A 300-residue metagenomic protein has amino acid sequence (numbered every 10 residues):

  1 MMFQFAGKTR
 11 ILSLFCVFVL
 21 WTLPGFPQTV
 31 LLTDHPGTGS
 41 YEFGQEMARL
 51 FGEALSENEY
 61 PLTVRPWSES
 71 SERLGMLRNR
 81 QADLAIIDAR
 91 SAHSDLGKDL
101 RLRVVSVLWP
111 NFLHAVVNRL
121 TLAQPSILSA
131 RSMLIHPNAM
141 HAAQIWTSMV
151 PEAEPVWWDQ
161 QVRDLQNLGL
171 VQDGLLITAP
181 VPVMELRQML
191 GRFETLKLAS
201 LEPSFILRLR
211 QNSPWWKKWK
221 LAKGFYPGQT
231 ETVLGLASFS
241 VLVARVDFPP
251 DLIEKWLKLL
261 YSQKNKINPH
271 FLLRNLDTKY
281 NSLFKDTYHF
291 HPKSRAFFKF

Functional and structural regions predicted by a protein language model:
M2-S13: Bacterial N-terminal signal peptides that target proteins for export
S13-T22: Bacterial N-terminal signal peptides
Q28-A54, N111-D164, L170, Y288 (+1 more regions): Bilobed "Venus flytrap"/periplasmic-binding protein-like clamshell domains and structurally analogous long
Q28-L84, Q229-T230: Extracytoplasmic small-molecule ligand-binding "clamshell" domains of the periplasmic binding protein/Venus flytrap
E59, E69-E72, N79, D99-L102 (+4 more regions): Extracytoplasmic
A89-A92, L120-T121, A143-T147, E152-V241 (+1 more regions): Pocket-lining segment of extracytoplasmic ligand-binding domains
K98-L108, F225-L234: A structural signal for short loop-to-beta-strand junctions that line the ligand-binding cleft of periplasmic/secreted
G174-G191, L198, W215, F239 (+1 more regions): An extracytoplasmic/periplasmic, membrane-proximal ligand-sensing/linker region
